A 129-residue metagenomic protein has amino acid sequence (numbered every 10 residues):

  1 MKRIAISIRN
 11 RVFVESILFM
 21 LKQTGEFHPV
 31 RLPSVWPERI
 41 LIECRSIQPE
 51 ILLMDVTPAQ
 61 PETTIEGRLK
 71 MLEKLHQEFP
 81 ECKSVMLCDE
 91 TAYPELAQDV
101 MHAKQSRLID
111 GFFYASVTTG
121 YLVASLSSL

Functional and structural regions predicted by a protein language model:
M1-I4: Extreme N-terminal starter segment of soluble prokaryotic enzymes
S7-I8, L52: Conserved sequence signature across two-component system core domains
R11-P37: Two-component/phosphorelay signaling modules centered on CheY-like receiver
S34-I51, P61: Acidic, metal-coordinating helix/loop segments flanking the phosphotransfer/catalytic sites of two-component signaling
L52-L75, T91: Conserved phosphotransfer microenvironments
T64-E66, K70, K83-G111, G120: Alpha4 helix (beta4-alpha4-beta5 surface) of REC/receiver domains from two-component response regulators
H76-K83: His-Asp phosphorelay/catalytic-motif detector in bacterial-type signaling
Y114-L126: C-terminal output helix
